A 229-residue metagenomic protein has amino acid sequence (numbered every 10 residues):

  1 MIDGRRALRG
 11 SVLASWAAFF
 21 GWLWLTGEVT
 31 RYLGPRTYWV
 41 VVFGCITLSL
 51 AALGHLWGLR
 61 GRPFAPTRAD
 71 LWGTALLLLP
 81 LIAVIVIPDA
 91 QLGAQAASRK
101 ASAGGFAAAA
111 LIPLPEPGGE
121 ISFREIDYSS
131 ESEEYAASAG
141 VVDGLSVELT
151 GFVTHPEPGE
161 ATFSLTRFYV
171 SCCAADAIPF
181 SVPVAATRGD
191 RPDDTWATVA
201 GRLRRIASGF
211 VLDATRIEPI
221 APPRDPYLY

Functional and structural regions predicted by a protein language model:
M1-R6: Short, Lys/Arg-rich, polar N-terminal cytosolic tail immediately upstream of the first transmembrane signal-anchor
R9-A65, A69: Membrane-embedded alpha-helical segments of integral membrane proteins
G27, L33-T37, S132, S146 (+2 more regions): Solvent-exposed, flexible loop/coil residues
Y32, A94-Q95, F152-Y229: OB-fold single-stranded nucleic acid-binding module
P66-G93, F106: Internal/C-terminal transmembrane anchor helices
P88-T154: Membrane-interface segments at or immediately adjacent to transmembrane helices that form the boundary between
